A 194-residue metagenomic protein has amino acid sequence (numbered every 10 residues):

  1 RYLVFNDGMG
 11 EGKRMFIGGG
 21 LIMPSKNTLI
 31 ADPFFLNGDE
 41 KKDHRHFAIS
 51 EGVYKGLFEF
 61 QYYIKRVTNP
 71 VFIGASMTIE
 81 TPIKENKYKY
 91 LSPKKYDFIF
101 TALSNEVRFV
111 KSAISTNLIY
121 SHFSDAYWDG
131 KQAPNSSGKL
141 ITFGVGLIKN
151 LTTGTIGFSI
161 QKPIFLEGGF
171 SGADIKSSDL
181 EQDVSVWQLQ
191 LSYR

Functional and structural regions predicted by a protein language model:
R1-M23, K42-F47, R108, I119-F123 (+3 more regions): Transmembrane beta-barrel domains of Gram-negative outer membranes and organellar outer membranes
L3-D7, I22-T28, K42-H46, E80-K87 (+2 more regions): Sequence/structural signature of outer-membrane beta-barrel proteins
F5-M15, I30, V67-V71, N105-S112 (+1 more regions): Short loop/turn motifs that connect adjacent beta-strands in outer-membrane beta-barrel proteins
G10-G20, P33, G74-E80: Short, surface-exposed recognition loops or helix-turn segments adjacent to catalytic cores
F16-Y63: Loop-centered beta-sheet repeat module
P33-K41, M77-I79, Y90-Y96: Short, surface-exposed, charged loop/turn segments at secondary-structure junctions
S50-Y90: Hydrophobic, aromatic-enriched interface-forming segments
N86-R194: Outer membrane beta-barrel transmembrane domains
